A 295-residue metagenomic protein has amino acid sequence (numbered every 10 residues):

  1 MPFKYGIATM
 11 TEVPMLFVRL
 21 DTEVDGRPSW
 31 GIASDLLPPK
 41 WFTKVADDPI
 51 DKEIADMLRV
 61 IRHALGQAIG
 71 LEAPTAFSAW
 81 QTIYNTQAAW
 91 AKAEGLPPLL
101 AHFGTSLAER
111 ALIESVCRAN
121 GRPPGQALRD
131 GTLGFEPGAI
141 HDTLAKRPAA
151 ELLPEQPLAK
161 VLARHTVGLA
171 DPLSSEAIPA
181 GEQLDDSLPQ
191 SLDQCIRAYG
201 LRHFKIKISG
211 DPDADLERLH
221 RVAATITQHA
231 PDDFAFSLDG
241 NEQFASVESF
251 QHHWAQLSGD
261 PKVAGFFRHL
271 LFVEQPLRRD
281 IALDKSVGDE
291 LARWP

Functional and structural regions predicted by a protein language model:
M1-R19, E23: Short, Gly/Pro- and small/polar-rich lid/capping loops
Y5-I7, S34-F42, H165-L169: Glycine-rich phosphate/pyrophosphate-binding beta-alpha loops
V18, G26, A108-R110, G121 (+4 more regions): Conserved, mostly hydrophobic/aromatic
E23, S29-Q126, D130-G131: Metal- or metallocofactor-binding catalytic centers and their adjacent structured scaffolds across diverse enzyme
F103, L162-Q190, I208-G210: Active-site mouth loops of central-metabolism enzymes
I113-C117, R129-E176: Glycine-rich, aromatic-flanked loop segments that form ligand/cofactor-binding clefts across common enzyme folds
A177-I196, F250-G259: Short, acidic/polar
I206-P295: Catalytic core of soluble alpha/beta enzymes
